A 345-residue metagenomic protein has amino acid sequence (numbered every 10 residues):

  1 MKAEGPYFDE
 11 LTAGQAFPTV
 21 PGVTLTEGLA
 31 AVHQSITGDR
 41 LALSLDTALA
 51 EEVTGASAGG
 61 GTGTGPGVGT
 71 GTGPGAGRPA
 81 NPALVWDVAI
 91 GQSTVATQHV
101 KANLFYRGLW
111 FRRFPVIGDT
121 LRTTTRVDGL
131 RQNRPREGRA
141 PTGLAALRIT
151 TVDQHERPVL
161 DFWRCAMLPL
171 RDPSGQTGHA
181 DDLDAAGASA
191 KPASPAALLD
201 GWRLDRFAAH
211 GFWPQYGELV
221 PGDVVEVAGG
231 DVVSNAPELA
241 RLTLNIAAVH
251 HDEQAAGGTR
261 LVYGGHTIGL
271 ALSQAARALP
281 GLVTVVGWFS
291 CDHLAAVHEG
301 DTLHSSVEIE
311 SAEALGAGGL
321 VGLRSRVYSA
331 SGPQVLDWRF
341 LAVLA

Functional and structural regions predicted by a protein language model:
M1-E52, G60, V68-P74, P169-A255 (+2 more regions): Non-catalytic linker/capping segments at the edges of enzyme domains
K2-Q15, I117-D200, E299, S306-A345: HotDog/MaoC-like acyl-thioester-processing domains
T26, P82, V232, R260-I268: Hydrophobic alpha-helical segments and helix-packing faces
L49-G61, G69, G73-L130, T267-E310: Hydrophobic beta-strand-centered segment that forms part of the acyl-chain substrate-binding groove
W86, Y106, I149, V224-G229 (+4 more regions): Aromatic/pi-system hotspot detector in well-structured domains
A256-L261, V286-W288: A beta-strand-loop signature enriched in Asp, Gly, Thr, and Trp that corresponds to the sialidase/neuraminidase Asp-box
